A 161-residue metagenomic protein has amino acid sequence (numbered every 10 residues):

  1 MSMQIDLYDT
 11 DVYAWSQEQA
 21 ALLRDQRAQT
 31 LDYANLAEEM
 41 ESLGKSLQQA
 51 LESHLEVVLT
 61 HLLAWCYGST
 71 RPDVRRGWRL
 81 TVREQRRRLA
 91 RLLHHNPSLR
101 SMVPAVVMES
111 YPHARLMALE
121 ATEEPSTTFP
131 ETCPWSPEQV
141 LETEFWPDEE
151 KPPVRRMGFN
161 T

Functional and structural regions predicted by a protein language model:
M1-T161: Surface/interface-facing alpha-helical segments and adjacent flexible terminal/loop regions used for partner/assembly
